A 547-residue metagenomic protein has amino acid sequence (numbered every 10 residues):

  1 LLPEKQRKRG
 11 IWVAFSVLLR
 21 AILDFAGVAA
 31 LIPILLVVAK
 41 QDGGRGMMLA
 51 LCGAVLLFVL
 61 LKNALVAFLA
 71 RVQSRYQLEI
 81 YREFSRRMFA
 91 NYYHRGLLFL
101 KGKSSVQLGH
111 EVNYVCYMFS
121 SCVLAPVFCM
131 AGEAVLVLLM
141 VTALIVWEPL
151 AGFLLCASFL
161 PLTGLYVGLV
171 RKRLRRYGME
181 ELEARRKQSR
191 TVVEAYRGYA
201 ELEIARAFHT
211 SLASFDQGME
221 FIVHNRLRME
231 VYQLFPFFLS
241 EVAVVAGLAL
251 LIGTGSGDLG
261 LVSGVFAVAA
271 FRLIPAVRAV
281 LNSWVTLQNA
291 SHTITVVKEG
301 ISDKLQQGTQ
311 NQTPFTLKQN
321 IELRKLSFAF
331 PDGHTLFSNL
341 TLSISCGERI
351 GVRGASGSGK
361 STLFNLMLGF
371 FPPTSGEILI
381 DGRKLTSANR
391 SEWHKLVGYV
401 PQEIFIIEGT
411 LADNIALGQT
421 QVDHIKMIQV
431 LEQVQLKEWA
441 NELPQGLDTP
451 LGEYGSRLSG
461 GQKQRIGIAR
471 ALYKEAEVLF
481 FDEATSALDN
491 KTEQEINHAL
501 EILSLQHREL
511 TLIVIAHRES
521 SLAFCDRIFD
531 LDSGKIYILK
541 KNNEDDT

Functional and structural regions predicted by a protein language model:
L2-R7, L97-L98, N113-V127, R176-E194 (+3 more regions): An intracellular "coupling" helix at the cytosolic face of ABC transporter transmembrane type-1 domains
A14-A64, I145-F153, A157, G260: Transmembrane helix-loop-helix hairpins at lipid-water interfaces of multipass membrane proteins, especially the type-1
F15-L19, F128-E180, L250-L261, V268: Transmembrane helices of ABC transporter permease
V55-V66, F159-L162, P236-L250, G260-N282: Hydrophobic alpha-helical segments in the permease module
A200-A207, V231-L234, L273-G300, Q310: Cytosolic ends of transmembrane helices, especially the final helix of ABC transmembrane type-1 domains
L368: Helix-to-loop junction immediately C-terminal to a conserved catalytic motif
L379, S387, A412-E453, N497-I502 (+1 more regions): ABC ATPase nucleotide-binding domain helical subdomain, centered on the C-loop/LSGGQ "ABC signature"
G398, E403, N414, T449-T547: ABC-family ATPase nucleotide-binding domain "signature/switch" substructure
